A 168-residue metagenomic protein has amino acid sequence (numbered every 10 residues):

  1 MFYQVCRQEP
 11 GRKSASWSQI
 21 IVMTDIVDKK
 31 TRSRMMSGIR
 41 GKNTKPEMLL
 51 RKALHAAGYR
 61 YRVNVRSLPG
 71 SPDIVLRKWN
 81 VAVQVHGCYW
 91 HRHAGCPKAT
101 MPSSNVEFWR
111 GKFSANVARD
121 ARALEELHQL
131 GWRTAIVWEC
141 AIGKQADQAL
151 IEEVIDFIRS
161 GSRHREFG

Functional and structural regions predicted by a protein language model:
F2-V5, S18-I136, C140-G168: Nucleic-acid endo/exonuclease domains
